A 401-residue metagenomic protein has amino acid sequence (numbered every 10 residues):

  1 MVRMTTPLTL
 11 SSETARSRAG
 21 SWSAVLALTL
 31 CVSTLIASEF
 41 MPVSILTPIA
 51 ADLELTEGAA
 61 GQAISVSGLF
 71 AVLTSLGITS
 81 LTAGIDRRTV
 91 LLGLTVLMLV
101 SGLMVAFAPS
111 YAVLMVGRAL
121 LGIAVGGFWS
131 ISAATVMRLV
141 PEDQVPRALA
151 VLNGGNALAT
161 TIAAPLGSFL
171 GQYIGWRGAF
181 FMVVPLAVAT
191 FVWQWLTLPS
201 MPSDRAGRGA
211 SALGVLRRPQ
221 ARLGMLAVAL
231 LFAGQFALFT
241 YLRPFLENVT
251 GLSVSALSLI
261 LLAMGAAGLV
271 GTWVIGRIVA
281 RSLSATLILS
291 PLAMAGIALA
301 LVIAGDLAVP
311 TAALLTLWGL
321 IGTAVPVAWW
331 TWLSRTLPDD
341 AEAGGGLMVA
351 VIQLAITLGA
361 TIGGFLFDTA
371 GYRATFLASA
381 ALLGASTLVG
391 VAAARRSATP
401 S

Functional and structural regions predicted by a protein language model:
E54, D86, F107-V113, G251 (+1 more regions): Helix-breaking motifs and short loop linkers at transmembrane-helix boundaries and internal kinks in secondary membrane
L73-P109: Conserved MFS/SLC helix-loop-helix module at the cytosolic interface between two early adjacent transmembrane helices
T74-R87, V270-L283, F367: Helix-to-loop junctions at the C-terminal end of transmembrane segments in multipass secondary transporters
V90-L103, A285-A300, A380: Structural signature of the two symmetry-related core transmembrane helices
S101, A112-L120, V309-L317: Paired small-residue
G117-A157: Cytoplasmic helix-loop-helix junction between adjacent transmembrane helices in 12-TM secondary transporters
V184-D204, V389-A394: C-terminal membrane-cytosol helix-exit motif in multi-pass small-molecule transporters
A285-A328: C-terminal transmembrane helical hairpin of 12-TM major facilitator-type secondary transporters
